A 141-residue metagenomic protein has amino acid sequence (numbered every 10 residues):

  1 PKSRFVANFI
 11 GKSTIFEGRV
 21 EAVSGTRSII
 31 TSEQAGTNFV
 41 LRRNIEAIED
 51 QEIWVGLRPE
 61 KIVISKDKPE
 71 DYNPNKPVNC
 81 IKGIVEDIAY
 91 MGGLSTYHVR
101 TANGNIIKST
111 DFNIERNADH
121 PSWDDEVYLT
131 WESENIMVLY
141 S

Functional and structural regions predicted by a protein language model:
P1-G11: Conserved beta-strand-loop-alpha-helix hinge in the C-terminal portion of ABC ATPase nucleotide-binding domains
S13-I15, A22-S141: Non-catalytic connector elements of ABC transporters
